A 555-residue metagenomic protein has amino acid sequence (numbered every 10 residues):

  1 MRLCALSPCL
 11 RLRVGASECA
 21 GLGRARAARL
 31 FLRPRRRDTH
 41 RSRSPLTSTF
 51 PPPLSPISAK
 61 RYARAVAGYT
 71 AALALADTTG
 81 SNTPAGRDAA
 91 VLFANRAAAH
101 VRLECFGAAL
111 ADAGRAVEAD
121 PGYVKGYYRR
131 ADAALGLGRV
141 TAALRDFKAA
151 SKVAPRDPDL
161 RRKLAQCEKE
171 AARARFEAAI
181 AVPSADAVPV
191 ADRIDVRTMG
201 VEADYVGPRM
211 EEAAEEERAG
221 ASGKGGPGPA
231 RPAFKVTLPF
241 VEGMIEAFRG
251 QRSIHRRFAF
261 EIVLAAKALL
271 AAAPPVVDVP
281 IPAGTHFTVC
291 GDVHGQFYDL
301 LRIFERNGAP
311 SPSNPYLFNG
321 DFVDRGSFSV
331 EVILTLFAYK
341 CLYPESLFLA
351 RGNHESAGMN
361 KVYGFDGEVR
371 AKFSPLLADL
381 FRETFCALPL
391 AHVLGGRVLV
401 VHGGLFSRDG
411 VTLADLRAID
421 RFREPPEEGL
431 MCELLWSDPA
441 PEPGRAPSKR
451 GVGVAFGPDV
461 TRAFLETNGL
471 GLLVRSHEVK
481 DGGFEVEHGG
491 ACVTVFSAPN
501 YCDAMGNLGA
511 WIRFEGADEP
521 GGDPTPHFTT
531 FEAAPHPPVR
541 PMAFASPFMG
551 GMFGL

Functional and structural regions predicted by a protein language model:
M1-A191: Alpha-helical tetratricopeptide repeat
A172-L555: Feature recognizes metal-dependent phosphohydrolase scaffolds
